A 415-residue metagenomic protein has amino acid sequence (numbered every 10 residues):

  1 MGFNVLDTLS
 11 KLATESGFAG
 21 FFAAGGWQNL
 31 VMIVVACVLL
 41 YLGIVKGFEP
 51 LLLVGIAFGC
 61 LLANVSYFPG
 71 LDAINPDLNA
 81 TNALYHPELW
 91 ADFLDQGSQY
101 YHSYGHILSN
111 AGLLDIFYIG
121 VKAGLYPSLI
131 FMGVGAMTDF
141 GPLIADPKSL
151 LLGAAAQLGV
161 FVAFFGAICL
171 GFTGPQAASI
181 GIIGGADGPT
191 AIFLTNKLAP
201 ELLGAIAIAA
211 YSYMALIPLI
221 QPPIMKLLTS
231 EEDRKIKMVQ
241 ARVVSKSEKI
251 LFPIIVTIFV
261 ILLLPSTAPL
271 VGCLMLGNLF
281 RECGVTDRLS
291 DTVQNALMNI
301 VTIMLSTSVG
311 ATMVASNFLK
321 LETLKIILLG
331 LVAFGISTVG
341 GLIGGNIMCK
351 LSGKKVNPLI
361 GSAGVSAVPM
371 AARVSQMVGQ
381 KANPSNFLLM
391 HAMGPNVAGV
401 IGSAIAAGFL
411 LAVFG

Functional and structural regions predicted by a protein language model:
M1-A24, L30, P76-A111, P223-F252 (+2 more regions): Intrinsically disordered, low-complexity non-transmembrane regions of multi-pass membrane transporters
G26, L143-F164, S316-G341, A392-N396: Entry/N-cap segments of selected transmembrane alpha helices and their immediately preceding amphipathic helices
L39, Y118-I144, G277-F280, M298-K320: Hydrophobic transmembrane alpha-helices of secondary-active transporters and Na+-translocating membrane complexes
V45-L53, I116-F117, M137-L152, T286-Q294 (+3 more regions): Interfacial helix-loop-helix linkers and transmembrane-helix boundary segments in multi-pass membrane proteins
I119-G124, F131-M137, L152-V162, G166 (+3 more regions): Alpha-helical membrane segments and immediately flanking helix-loop junctions that form or couple to the substrate/ion
E201-L219, L329-S337, I360: Alpha-helical transmembrane segments
A209-V285: Membrane-embedded hairpin module used as a gating/binding unit in multi-pass transport and secretion proteins
T257-G344: Transmembrane helical segments that form the transport core of multi-pass membrane transport proteins
